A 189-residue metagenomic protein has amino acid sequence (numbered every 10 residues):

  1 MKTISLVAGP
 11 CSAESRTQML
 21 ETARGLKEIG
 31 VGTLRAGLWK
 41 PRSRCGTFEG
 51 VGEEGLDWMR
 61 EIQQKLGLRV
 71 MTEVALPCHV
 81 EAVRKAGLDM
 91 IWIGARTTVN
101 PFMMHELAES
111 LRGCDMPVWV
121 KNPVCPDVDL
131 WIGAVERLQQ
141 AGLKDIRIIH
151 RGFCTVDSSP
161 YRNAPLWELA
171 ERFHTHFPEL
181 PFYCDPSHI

Functional and structural regions predicted by a protein language model:
I4-E21, C45-G50, L68-V74, G94-A95 (+3 more regions): Active-site mouth loops of central-metabolism enzymes
I4-P10, G32-A36, V70-T72, I91-I93 (+3 more regions): Hydrophobic faces of well-ordered beta-strands that scaffold small-molecule active sites in alpha/beta enzyme cores
R16-A23, P77-G87, D127-A134: Catalytic cores of alpha/beta
E21-L38, A86: Catalytic domains of carbohydrate-active enzymes, especially glycoside hydrolases
R35-E54: Glycine-rich, proline-tolerant flexible connector loops at the mouths of alpha/beta enzymes
E49-D57, R162-E168: Charged helix-capping and loop-helix junction motifs
M90-N100: Acidic, His- and aromatic-enriched active-site or binding-groove loops in soluble protein domains that engage sugars
M103-I189: Catalytic alpha/beta core domains of metabolic enzymes, predominantly
